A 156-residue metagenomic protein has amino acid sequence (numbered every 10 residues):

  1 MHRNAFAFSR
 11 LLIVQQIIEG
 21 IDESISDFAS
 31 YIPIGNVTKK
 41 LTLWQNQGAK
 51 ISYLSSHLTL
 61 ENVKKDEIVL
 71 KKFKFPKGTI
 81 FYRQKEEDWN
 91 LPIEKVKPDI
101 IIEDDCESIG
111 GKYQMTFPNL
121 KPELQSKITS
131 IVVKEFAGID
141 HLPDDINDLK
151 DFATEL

Functional and structural regions predicted by a protein language model:
M1-E23: Asp-based phosphoryl-transfer active-site loop
F6-F8, K50, T154: Intrinsic disorder/low-complexity segments
L12-Q15, L60-K65: A broad, low-specificity signal for short, low-complexity segments enriched in glycine/proline and polar/charged
D22-I51: Short, acidic loop-to-helix structural element flanking the phosphoryl-transfer center in phosphate-processing enzymes
Y31-I34, L60, R83: Short alpha-helix boundary/capping motifs
H57: Residue-level signal for short, function-critical loop segments
N62-L156: C-terminal cap/substrate-recognition subdomain and adjoining C-terminal extension of metal-dependent phosphatase-like
